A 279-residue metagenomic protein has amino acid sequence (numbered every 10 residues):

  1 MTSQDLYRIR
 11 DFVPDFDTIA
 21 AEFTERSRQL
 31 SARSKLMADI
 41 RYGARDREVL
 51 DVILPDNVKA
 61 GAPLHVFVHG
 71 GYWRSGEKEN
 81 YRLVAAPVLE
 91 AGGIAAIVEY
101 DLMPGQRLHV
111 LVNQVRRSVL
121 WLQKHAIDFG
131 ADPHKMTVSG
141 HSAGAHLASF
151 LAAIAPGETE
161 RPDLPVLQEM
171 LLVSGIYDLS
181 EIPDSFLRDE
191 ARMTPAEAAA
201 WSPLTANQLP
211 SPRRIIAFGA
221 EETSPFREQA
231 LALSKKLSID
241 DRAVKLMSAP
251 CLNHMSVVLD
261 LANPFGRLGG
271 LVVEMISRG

Functional and structural regions predicted by a protein language model:
M1-G279: Alpha/beta-hydrolase superfamily serine-hydrolase fold, recognizing
